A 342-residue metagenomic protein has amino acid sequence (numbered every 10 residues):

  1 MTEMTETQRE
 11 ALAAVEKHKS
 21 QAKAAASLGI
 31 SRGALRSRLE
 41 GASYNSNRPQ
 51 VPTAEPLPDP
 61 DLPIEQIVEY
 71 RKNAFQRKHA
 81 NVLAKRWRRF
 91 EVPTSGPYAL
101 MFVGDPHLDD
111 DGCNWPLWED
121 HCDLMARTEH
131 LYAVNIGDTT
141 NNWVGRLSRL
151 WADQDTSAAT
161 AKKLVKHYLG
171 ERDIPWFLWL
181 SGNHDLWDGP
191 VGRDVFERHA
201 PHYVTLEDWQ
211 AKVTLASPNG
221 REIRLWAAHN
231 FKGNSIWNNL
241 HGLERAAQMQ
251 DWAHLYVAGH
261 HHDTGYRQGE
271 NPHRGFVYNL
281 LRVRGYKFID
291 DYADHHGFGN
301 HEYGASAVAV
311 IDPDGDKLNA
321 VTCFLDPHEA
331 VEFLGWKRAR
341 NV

Functional and structural regions predicted by a protein language model:
M1-A99: Acidic, histidine-bearing metal-coordination/catalytic regions of metal-dependent phosphoesterases
F90-L100, K212-W226, G275-Y278: Beta-strand-turn-beta hairpins that frame and shape the catalytic cleft of phosphate-ester-processing enzymes
V92-D109, C113-L117: An acidic-aromatic substrate-binding cleft motif
L100-F102, A133-N135, W179, W226 (+1 more regions): Residue-level marker for buried hydrophobic side chains located in beta-strands that build the well-ordered beta-sheet
G104-P106, G137-N141, G182-D185, N230-K232 (+2 more regions): Active-site metal-binding loops of divalent metal-dependent hydrolases
L108-W209: Core catalytic region of metal-dependent phosphoesterases/phosphodiesterases, especially metallo-beta-lactamase-like
D123, G170-E171, R193-Y203, N219 (+2 more regions): Short, surface-exposed basic-aromatic patches at helix termini and helix-loop junctions that form
E222-L225, F231-L325, E329-A330: Conserved beta-sheet core of the metallophosphoesterase superfamily
